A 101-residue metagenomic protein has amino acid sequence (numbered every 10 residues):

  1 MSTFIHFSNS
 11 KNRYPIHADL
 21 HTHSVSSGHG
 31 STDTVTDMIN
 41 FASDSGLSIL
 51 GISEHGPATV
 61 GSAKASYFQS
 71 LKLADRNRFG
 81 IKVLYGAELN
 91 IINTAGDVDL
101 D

Functional and structural regions predicted by a protein language model:
S2-D101: A metal-dependent hydrolase metal-coordination microenvironment
